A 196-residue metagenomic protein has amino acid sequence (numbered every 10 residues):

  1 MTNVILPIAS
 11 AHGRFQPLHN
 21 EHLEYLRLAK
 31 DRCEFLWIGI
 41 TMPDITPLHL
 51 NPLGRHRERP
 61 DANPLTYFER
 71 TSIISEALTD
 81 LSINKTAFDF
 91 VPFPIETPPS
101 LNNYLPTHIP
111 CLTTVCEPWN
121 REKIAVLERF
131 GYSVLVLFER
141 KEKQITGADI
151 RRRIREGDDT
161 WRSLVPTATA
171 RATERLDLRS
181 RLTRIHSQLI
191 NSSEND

Functional and structural regions predicted by a protein language model:
M1-D196: Nucleotidyltransferase catalytic core that binds NTPs
